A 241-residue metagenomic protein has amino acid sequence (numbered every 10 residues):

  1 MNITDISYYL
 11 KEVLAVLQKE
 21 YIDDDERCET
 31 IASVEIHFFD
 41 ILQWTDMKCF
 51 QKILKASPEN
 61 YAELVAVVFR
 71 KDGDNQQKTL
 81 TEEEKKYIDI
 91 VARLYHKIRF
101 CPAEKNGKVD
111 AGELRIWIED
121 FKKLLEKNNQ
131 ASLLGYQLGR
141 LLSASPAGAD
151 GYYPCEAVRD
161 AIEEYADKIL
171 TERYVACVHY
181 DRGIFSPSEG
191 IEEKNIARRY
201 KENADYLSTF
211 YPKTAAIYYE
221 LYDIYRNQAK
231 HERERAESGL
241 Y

Functional and structural regions predicted by a protein language model:
M1-H179: Non-catalytic all-alpha helical scaffold/repeat segments
L138-L141, I196, N203, L221 (+1 more regions): Structural register within alpha-helical repeat arrays
I169-R182, P187-S188, R235-Y241: Non-globular sequence segments
E189-K201: Short amphipathic alpha-helical heptad-repeat segments
A197, A204, F210-T214: Alpha-helical protein-protein interaction scaffolds
R199, Y206-L207, I224, H231: Residue-level signature for tetratricopeptide repeat
T214-I224: Short, charged, amphipathic alpha-helical segments
Y225-G239: Amphipathic alpha-helical coiled-coil segments
